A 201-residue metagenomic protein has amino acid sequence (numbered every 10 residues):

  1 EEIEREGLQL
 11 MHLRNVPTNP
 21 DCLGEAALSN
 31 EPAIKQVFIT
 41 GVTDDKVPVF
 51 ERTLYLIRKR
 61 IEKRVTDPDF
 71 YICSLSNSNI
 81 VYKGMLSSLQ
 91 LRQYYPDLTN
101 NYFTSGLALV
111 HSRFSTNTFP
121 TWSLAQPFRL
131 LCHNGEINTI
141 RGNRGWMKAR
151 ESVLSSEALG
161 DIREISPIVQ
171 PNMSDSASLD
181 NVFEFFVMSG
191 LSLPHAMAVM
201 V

Functional and structural regions predicted by a protein language model:
E1-V201: Conserved short alpha-helical segments that host acidic/polar catalytic motifs at enzyme active sites
